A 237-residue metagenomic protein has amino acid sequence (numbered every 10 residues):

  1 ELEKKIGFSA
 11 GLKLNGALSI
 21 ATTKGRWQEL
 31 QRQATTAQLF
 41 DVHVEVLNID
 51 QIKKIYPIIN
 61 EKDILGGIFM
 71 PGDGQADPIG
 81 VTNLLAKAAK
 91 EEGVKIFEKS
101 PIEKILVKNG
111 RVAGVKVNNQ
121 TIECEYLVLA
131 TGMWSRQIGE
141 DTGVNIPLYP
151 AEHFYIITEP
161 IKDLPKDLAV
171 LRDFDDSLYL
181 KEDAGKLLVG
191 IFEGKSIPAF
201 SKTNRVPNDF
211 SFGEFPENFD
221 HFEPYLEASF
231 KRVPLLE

Functional and structural regions predicted by a protein language model:
E1-I55, S177-L180, A184-L188: Dinucleotide-binding Rossmann-like beta1-alpha1 core, especially the glycine-rich loop that anchors the ADP
L12-L14, Y149-H153, V233-E237: A short coil-to-beta-strand element that immediately follows conserved catalytic motifs
I20, K104-I105, L171, L180: A structural signal for short hydrophobic beta-strand segments in well-ordered beta-sheet cores
W27-L30, I49, T82, F222-L226: A general structural signal for well-ordered alpha-helical segments in protein cores
T35, D63, G67-Y126, A130 (+1 more regions): Helical element adjacent to the flavin cofactor pocket in flavoenzyme catalytic cores
K53-E61, V107, E227-E237: FAD-binding beta-loop-beta segment adjacent to the flavin cofactor pocket
V117-A169: Central helical "cap/lid" subdomain
P160-E237: Active-site lid/adjacent beta-loop-alpha segment flanking the redox-cofactor pocket in flavoenzymes
